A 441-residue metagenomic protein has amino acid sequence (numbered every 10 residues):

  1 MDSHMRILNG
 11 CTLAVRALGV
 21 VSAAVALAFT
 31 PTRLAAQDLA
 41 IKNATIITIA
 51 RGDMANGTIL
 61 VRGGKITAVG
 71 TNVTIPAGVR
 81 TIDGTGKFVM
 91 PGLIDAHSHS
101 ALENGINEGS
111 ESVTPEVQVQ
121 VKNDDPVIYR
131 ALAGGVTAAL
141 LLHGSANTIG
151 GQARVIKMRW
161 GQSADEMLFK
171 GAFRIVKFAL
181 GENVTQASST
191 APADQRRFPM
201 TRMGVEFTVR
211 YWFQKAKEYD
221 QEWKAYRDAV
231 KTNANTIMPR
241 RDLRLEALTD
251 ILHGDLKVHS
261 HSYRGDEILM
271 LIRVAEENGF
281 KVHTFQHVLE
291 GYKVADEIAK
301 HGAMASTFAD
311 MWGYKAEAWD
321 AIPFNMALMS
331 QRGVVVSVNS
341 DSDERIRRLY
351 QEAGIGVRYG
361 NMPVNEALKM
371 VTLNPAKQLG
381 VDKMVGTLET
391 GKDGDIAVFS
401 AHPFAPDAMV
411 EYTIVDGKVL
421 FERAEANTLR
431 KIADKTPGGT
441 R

Functional and structural regions predicted by a protein language model:
M1-A14: N-terminal secretory signal peptides that target proteins for export/translocation
T12-T30: Bacterial N-terminal signal peptides
A44-I47, E389-A433: C-terminal cap of metal-dependent C-N hydrolases
I46, A50-M90: Histidine-rich, glycine-flanked metal-binding segment
K87-R154, Q162: Metal-associated gating/positioning segment near the N- to mid-region
G105-I106, S110-Q118, K257, D296-F399 (+2 more regions): His/Asp/Glu-enriched, well-ordered alpha-helical/loop segment that forms or immediately abuts the divalent-metal
I106-V121, Q162, A179, V184-A191 (+2 more regions): Active-site gating loops and adjacent loop-to-helix segments of metal-dependent hydrolytic enzymes
L132-T284, M409: Polyanionic/metal-chelating signatures
